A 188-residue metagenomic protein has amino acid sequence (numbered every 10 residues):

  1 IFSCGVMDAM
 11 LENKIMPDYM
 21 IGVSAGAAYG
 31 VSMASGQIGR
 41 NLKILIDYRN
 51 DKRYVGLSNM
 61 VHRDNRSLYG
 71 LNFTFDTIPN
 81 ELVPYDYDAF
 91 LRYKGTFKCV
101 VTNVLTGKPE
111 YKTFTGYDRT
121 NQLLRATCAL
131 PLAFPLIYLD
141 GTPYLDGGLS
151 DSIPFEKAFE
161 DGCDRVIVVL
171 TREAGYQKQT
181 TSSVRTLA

Functional and structural regions predicted by a protein language model:
I1-V23, V31-A188: Patatin-like phospholipase
